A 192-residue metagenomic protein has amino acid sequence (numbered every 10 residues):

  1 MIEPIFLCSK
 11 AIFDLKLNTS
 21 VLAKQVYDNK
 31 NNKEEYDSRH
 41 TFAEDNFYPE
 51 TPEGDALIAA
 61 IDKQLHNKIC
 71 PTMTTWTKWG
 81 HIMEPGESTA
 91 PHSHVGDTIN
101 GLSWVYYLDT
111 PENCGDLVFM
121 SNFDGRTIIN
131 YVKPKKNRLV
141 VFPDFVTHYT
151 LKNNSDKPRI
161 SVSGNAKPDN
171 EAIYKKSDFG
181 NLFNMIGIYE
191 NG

Functional and structural regions predicted by a protein language model:
M1-M73, G86-T89, F179-L182, G187-G192: Non-heme Fe(II)/2-oxoglutarate
D14-L15, A166-N170: Short beta-strand-to-coil "C-cap" segments at the C-terminal boundary of structured domains/repeats, marking
T74-L151, K157-S161, P168-F179: Catalytic core of non-heme Fe(II) oxygenases with the double-stranded beta-helix
